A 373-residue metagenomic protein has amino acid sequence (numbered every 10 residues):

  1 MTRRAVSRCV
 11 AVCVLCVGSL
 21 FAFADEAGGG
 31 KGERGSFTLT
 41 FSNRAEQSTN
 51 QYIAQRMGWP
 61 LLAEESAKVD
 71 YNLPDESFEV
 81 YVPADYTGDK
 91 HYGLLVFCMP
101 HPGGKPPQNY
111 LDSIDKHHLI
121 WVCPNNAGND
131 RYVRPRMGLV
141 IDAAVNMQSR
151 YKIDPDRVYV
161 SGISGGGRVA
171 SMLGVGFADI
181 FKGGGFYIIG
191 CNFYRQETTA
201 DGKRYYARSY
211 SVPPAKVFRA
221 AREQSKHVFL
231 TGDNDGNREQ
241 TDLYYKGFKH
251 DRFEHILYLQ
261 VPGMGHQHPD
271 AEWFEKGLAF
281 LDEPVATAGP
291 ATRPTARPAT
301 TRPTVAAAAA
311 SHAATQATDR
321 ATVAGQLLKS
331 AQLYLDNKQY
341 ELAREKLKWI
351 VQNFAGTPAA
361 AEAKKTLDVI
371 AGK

Functional and structural regions predicted by a protein language model:
F23-Y92, K246, I256, P290-R297 (+3 more regions): A domain-start/cap signature at the N-terminus of enzymes
A84-K90, Y132-G165, A170, A178-F181: Gly/Ser-rich "nucleophile elbow"/oxyanion-hole loop immediately N-terminal to the catalytic nucleophile in hydrolases
K90-H101: Short beta-strand element of the alpha/beta-hydrolase
K105-C123: Short amphipathic alpha-helix adjacent to the substrate-entry channel of hydrolases
D156-A221: Primarily recognizes the serine-hydrolase "nucleophile elbow" in alpha/beta-hydrolase and SGNH/GDSL folds
F193-K276: The feature captures the conserved acid-bearing segment of alpha/beta-hydrolase catalytic domains
D251, M264, V351-K364: Short solvent-exposed coil/turn linkers within tandem alpha-helical repeat scaffolds
T322-W349, N353: Alpha-helical segment of the N-proximal tetratricopeptide repeat
